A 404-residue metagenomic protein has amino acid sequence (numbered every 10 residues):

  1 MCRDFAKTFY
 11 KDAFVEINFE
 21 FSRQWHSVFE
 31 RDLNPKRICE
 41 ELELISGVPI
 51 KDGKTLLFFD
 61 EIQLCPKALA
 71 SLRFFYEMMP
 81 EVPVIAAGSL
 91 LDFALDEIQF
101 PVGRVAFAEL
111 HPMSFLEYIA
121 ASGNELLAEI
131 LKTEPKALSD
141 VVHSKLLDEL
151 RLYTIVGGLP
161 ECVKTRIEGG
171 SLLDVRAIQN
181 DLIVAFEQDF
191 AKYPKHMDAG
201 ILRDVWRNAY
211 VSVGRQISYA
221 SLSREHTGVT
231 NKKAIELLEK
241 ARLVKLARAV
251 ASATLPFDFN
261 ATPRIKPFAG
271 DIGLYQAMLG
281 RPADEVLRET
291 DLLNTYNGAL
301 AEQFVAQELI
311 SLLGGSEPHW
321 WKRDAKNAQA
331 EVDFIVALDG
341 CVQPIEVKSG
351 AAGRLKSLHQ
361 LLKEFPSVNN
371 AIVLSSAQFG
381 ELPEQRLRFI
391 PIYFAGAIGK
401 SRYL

Functional and structural regions predicted by a protein language model:
F9-H26: Conserved catalytic segments around the Walker B and adjacent sensor/switch elements of P-loop NTPase domains
F21-G53: Short glycine-rich substrate-engagement loop in P-loop NTPases that contacts/grips substrate
I50-K67: Conserved P-loop NTPase "ATPase switch" module shared by AAA+ and STAND
F58, P83-S89, E109, Y118: Structural recognition of the conserved hydrophobic beta-strand(s) that form the central parallel beta-sheet of P-loop
M78-Q99: Sensor-1/coupling segment of RecA-like P-loop NTPase cores
L95-S212: Interdomain motor-coupling "hinge/lid" segment immediately C-terminal to the ATP-binding subdomain of NTP-driven enzymes
K164-L338: Accessory nucleic acid-recognition modules appended to NTPase machines
Q378-L404: Domain-level recognition of nuclease-like catalytic cores that cleave nucleotide substrates
